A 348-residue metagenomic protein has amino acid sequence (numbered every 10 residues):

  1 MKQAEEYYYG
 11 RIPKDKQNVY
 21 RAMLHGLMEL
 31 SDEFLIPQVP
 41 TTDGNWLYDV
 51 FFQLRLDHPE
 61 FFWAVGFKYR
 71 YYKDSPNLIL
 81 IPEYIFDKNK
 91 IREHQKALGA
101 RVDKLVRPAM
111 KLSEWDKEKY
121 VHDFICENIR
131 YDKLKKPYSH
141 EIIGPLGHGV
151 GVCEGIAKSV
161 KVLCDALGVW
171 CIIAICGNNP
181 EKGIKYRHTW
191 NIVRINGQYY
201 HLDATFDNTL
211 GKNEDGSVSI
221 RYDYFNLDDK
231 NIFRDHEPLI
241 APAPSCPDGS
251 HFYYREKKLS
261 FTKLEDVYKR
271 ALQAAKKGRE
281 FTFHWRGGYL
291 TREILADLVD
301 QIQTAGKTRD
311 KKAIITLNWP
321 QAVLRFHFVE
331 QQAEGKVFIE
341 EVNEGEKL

Functional and structural regions predicted by a protein language model:
M1-L112, D228-L348: N-terminal accessory/pre-domain segments preceding catalytic cores
A4, A22-M23, G147-G151, I175 (+1 more regions): Alpha-helix capping and helix-loop boundary segments enriched in small/acidic/polar residues
V50, V121, S159-V160: Generic structural signal for hydrophobic residues
L80-I81, G144, H148-V150, Q198-A204: Short, well-ordered strand-loop elements centered on a beta-strand within folded domains, enriched for acidic residues
F86, E127-D132, C153, N178-K182 (+2 more regions): Solvent-exposed loop/turn segments at secondary-structure junctions within structured extracellular/periplasmic domains
K88-P145: Secondary-structure boundary elements
P137-G147, G151, G155-V162: Conserved active-site-adjacent core of cysteine acyl-enzyme catalytic domains
G155-K230: Hydrophobic/aromatic-rich core segments of domains that either
